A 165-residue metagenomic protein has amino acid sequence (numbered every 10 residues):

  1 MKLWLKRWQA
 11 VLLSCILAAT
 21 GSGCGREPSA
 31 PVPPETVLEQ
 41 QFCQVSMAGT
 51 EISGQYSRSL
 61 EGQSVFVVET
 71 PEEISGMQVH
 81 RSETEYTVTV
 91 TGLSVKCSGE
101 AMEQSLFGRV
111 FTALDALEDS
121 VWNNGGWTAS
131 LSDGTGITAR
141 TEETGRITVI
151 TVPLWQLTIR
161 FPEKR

Functional and structural regions predicted by a protein language model:
K2-K6, I16-Q63, E73, R109-L117 (+1 more regions): N-terminal leader/targeting segments and the immediate start of mature chains
W8-Q9, W155: N-terminal export and membrane-targeting signals
L13: Cysteine-cluster motifs in flexible loop/terminal segments that predominantly coordinate metals
P31-E39, C43-V45, V88-I137: Flexible, processing/modification-adjacent segments and terminal tails in exported/periplasmic/extracellular proteins
L38-E39, R81-T84, N123, E143-G145: A short, compositionally biased
S53-R58, M77-V79, I137-T141, F161: Hydrophobic/aromatic beta-strand elements that line small-molecule binding cavities or substrate pockets in beta-rich
S57-A116, V152-T158: An acidic-aromatic
V65-T70, D119-R165: Gly/Pro-enriched, hydrophobic low-complexity segments that function as extracytoplasmic propeptides/linkers
